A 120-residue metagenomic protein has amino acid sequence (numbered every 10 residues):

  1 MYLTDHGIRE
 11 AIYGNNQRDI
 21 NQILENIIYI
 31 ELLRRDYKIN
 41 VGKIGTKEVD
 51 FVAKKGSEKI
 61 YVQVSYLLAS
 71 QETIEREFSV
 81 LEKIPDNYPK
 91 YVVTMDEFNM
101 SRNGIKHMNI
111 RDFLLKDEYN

Functional and structural regions predicted by a protein language model:
M1-N120: A cross-kingdom feature that marks ATP-driven nucleic-acid transaction machinery
